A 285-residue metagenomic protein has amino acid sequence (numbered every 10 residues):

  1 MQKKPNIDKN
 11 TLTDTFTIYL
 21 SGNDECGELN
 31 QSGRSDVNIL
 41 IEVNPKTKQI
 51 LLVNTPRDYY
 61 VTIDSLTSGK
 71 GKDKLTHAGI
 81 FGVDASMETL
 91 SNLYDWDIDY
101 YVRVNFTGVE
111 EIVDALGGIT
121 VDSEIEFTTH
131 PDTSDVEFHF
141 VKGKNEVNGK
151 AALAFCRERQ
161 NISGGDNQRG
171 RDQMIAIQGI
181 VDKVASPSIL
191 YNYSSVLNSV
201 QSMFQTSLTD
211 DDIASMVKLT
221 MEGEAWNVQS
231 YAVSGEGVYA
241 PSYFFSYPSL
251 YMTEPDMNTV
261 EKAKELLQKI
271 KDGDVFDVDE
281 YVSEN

Functional and structural regions predicted by a protein language model:
M1-N285: Non-catalytic, solvent-exposed segments at the cell envelope interface
